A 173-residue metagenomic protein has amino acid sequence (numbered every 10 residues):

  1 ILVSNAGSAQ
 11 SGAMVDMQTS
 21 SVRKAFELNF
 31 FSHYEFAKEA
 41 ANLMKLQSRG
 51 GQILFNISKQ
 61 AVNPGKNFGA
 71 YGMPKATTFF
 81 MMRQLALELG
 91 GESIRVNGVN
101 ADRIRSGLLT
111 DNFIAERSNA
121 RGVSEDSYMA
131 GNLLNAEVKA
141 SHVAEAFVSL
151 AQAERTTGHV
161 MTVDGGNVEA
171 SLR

Functional and structural regions predicted by a protein language model:
A13-M14, S21-F26, I114: Substrate-binding pocket helix/loop in short-chain dehydrogenase/reductase
M17, P64-G72, Q84: Active-site loop-to-helix junction immediately N-terminal to the catalytic Tyr of the SDR YXXXK motif in Rossmann-fold
A37, P74, M82: Active-site helix of classical SDR
N42, L87-E88: Alpha-helical segment proximal to the catalytic Tyr-Lys
S58: Residue(s) in the substrate-gating loop at a strand-loop-helix junction that position the organic substrate next
G90, R95, R155-H159: Short, small/polar-rich loop/turn modules that mediate ligand/substrate recognition or access, typified
A136-V163, V168: C-terminal substrate-recognition "lid" of short-chain dehydrogenase/reductases
